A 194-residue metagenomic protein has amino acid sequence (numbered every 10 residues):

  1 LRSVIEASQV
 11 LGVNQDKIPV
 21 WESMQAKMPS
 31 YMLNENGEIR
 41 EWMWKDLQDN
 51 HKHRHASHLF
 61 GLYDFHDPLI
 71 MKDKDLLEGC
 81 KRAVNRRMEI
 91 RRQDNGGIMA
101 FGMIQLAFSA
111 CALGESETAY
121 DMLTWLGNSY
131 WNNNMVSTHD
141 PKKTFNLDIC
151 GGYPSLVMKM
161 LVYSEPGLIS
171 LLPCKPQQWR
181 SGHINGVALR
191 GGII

Functional and structural regions predicted by a protein language model:
L1-N14, F60-K72, Q105-G114, L156-E165: Well-ordered alpha-helical scaffold segments within catalytic/enzyme domains
S3-V4, M24, G102, M122 (+1 more regions): Alpha-helical packing segments of well-folded alpha/beta enzyme cores
V10-G97, D121-M135: Extended glycan-interaction surfaces of carbohydrate-active proteins
V13-P19, F101, K142-D148: A structural signal for alpha-helical segments
I39-K52, Q105-A107, L113-G114, D140-G152 (+1 more regions): Carbohydrate-binding/catalytic loop surfaces
S57-G61, A100-M103, C150-P154: Short alpha-helical patches at coil-to-helix transitions and adjacent helical residues in well-structured domains
E89, Q93-A119: Long, well-ordered mid-to-C-terminal structural blocks that present hydrophobic/aromatic surfaces
E115-I194: Non-catalytic C-terminal accessory modules of carbohydrate-active enzymes
